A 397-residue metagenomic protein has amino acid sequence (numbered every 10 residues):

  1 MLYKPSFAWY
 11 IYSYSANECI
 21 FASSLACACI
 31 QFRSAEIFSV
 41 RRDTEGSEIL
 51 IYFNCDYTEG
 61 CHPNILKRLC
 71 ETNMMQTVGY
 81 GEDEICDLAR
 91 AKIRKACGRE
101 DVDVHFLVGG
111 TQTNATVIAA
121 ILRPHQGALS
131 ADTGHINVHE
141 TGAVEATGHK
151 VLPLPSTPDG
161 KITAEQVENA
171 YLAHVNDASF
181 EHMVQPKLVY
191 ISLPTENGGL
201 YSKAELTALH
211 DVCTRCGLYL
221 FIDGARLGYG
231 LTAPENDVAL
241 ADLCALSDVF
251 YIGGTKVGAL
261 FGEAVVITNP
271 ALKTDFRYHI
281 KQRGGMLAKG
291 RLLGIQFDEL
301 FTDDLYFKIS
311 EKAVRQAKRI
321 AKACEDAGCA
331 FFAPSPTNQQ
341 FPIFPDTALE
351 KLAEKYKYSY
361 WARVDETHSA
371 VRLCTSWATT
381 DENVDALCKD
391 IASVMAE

Functional and structural regions predicted by a protein language model:
C19, C27-C29: Cysteine-centered motifs
F53, I162-G224: Active-site phosphate-binding strand-loop segment of PLP-dependent enzymes
H62-G110, D132-T133, N137, A143: Conserved N-terminal alpha-helix of the aminotransferase class I/II PLP-enzyme fold
L122-Q185: PLP-dependent aminotransferase-like
P124-H125, K318-M395: Conserved C-terminal alpha-helix-loop-beta "cap" of PLP-dependent enzymes that closes/shapes the active-site mouth
Q185, S192, L200, A233 (+1 more regions): Active-site C-terminal subdomain of aminotransferase-like
